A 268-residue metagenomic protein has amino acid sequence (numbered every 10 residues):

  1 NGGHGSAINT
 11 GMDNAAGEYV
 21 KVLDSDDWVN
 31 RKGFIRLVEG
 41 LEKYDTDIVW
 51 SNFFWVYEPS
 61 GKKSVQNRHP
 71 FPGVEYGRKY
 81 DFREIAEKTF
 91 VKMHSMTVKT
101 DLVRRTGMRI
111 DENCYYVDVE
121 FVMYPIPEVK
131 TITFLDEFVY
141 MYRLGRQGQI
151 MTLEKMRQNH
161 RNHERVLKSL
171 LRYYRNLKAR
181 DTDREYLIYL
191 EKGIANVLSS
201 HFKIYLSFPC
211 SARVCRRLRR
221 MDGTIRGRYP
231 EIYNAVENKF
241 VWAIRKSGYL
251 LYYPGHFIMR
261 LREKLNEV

Functional and structural regions predicted by a protein language model:
N1-A16: Conserved donor nucleotide-binding strand/loop of the catalytic core
H4-I8, S25-T133, Y140-Q158: Donor-binding/catalytic cores of nucleotide-activated saccharide and glycerol-phosphate transferases/polymerases
V20: Short aromatic/hydrophobic "clamp" motif used to bind/position activated sugar donors
N113, E154-R157, R161, E185-Y189 (+3 more regions): Short, solvent-exposed segments of well-ordered alpha helices
E137-R146, T152-D181, S200, I204-Y229: Catalytic core of nucleotide-sugar-dependent glycosyltransferases
R184-K192, C215-R216: Short, charged, amphipathic alpha-helical segments
Y189-K203: Amphipathic alpha-helical repeat scaffolds of TPR domains
L206-V268: Membrane-interface aromatic/basic loop that binds lipid-linked glycans or pyrophosphate carriers, typified by
